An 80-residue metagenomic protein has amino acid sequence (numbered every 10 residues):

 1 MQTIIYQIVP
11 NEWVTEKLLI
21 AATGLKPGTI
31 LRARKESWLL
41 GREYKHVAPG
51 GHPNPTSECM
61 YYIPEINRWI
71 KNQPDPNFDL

Functional and structural regions predicted by a protein language model:
Q2, V9, L40, S57-E58 (+1 more regions): A general marker of short, structured functional hotspots
Q2-E36: Polyanion-binding surface elements
I4-I8, W13, H46, Y62 (+1 more regions): Detector for intrinsically disordered, low-structure N-terminal pre-sequences
E12, G51, P76-F78: Intrinsically disordered, low-complexity segments enriched in proline/serine/threonine
A22-M60: Major-groove DNA-recognition helix of helix-turn-helix-type DNA-binding domains
T56-L80: A short, Lys/Arg-enriched interface patch at domain edges and termini
